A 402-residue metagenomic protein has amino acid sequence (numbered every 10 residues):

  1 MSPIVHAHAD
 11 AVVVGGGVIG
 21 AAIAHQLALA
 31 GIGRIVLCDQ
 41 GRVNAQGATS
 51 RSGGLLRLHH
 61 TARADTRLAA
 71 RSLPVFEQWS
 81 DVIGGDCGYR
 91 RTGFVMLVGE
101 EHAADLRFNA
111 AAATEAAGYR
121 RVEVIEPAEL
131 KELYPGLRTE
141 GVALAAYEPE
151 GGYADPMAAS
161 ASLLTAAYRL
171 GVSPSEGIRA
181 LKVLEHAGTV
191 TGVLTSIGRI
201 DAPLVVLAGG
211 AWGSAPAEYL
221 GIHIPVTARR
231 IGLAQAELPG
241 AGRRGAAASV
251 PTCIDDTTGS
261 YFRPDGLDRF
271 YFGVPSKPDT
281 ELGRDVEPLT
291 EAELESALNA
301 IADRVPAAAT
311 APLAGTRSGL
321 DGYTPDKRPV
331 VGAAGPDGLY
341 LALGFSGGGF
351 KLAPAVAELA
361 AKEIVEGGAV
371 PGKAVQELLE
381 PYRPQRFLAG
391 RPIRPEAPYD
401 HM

Functional and structural regions predicted by a protein language model:
V5-I19, V36: Beta1/beta-strand and adjacent pyrophosphate-binding region of the FAD-binding site in flavoprotein oxidoreductases
G16-G17, Q40, G209: Glycine-rich Rossmann-fold phosphate-binding loop(s) that bind the pyrophosphate of adenine dinucleotide cofactors
H25-L29, G54-L56, G85-G93, T189 (+3 more regions): Active-site substrate-recognition segment that forms the wall of the catalytic cavity or substrate channel
A28-T49: Glycine-rich FAD pyrophosphate-binding loop
G53-L133, G259-Y261: Dinucleotide-binding Rossmann-like beta1-alpha1 core, especially the glycine-rich loop that anchors the ADP
R63, R67-A70, M96-D105, A146-T165 (+1 more regions): Short beta-strand to alpha-helix junction loop
Y147-P203: Helical element adjacent to the flavin cofactor pocket in flavoenzyme catalytic cores
A302-M402: C-terminal catalytic lobe of FAD-dependent flavoproteins
